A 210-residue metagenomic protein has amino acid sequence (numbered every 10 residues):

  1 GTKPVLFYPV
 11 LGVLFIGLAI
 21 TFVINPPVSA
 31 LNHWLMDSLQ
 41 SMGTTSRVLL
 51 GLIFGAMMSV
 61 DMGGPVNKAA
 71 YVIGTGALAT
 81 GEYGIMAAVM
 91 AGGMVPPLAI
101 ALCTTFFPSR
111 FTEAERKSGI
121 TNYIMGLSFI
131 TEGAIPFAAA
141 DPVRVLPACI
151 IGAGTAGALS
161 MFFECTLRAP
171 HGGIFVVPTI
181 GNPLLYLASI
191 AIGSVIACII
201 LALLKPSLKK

Functional and structural regions predicted by a protein language model:
G1-L208: Pore-lining transmembrane helices
